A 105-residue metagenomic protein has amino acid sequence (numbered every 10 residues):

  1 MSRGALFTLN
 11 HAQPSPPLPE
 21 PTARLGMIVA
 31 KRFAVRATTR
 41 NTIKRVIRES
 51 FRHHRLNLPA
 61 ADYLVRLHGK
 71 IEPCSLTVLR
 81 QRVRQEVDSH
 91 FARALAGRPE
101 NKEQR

Functional and structural regions predicted by a protein language model:
M1-R105: Positively charged, solvent-exposed patches that mediate nucleic-acid binding
